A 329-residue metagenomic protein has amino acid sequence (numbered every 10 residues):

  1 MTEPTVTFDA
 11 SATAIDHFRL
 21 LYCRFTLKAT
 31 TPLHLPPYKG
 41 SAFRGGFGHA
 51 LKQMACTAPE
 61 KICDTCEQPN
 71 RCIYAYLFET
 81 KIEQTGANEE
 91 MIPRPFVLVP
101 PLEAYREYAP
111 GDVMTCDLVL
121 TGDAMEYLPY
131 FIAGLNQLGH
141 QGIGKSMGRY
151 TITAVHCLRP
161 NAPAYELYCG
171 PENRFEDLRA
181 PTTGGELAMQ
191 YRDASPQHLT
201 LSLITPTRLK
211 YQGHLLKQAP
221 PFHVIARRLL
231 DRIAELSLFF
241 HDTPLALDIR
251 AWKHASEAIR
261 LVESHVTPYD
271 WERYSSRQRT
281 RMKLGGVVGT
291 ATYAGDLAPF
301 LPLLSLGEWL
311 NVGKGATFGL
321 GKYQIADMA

Functional and structural regions predicted by a protein language model:
M1-A329: RNA-interacting cores
